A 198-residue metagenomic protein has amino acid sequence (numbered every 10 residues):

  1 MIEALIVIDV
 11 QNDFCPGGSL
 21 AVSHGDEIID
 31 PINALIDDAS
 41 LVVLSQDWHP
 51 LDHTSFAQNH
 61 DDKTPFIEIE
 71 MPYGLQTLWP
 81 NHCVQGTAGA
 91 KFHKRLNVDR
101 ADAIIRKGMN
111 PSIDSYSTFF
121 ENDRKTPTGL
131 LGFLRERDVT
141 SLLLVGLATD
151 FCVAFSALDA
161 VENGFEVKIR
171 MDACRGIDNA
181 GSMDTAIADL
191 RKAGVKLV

Functional and structural regions predicted by a protein language model:
M1-L5: Extreme N-terminal starter segment of soluble prokaryotic enzymes
I8, Q46, M171: Active-site flanking residues adjacent to catalytic metal/cofactor-binding acidic residues
P16-G25, T118-N122: Short glycine-enriched, charge-decorated loop/helix-capping segments at active-site entrances that position
D30-S141: Active-site alpha/beta core segments
I32-L35, F151-G164: Histidine-anchored nucleotide/phosphate-binding helix
K168-M183: Short, flexible loop segments at boundaries between secondary-structure elements
K196-V198: Short acidic-hydrophobic, aromatic-tinged amphipathic segments that line or gate anion-handling sites
